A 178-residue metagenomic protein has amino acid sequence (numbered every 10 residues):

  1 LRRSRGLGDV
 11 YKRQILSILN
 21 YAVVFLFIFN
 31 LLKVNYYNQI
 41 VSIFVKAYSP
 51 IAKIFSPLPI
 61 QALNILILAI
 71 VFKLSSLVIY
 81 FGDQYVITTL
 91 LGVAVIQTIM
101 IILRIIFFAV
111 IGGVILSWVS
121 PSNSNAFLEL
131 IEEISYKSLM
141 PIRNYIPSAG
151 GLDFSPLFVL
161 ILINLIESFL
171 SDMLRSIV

Functional and structural regions predicted by a protein language model:
L1-Y11: Short, small-residue-biased leader/transition segments that mark boundaries at the very start of proteins
D9-V178: Selective transmembrane helix interface/packing segments
